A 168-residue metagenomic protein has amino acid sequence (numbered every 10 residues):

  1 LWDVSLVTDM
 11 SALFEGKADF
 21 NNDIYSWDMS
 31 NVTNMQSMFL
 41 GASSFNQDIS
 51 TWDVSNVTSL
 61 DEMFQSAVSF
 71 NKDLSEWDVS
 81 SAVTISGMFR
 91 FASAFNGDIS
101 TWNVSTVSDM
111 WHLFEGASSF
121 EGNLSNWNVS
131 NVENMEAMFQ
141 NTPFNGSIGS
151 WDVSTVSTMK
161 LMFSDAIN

Functional and structural regions predicted by a protein language model:
L1-N168: Negatively charged
